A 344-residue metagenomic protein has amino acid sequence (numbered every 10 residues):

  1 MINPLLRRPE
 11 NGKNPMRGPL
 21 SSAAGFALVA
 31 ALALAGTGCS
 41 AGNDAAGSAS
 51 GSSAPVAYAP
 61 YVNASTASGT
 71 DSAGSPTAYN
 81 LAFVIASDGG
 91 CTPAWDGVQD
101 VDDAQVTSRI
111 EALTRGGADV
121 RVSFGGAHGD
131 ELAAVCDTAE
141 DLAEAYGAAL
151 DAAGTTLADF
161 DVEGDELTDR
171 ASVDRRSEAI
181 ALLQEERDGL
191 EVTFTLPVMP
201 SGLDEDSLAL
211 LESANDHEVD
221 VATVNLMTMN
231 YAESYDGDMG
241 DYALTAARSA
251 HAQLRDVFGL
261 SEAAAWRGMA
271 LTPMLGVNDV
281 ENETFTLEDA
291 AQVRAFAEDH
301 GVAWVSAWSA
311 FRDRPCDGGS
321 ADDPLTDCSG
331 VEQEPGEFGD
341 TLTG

Functional and structural regions predicted by a protein language model:
I2-R7, G12, R17-G18, A41-L226 (+5 more regions): Chitinase-like catalytic core of GlcNAc-active glycosidases
S21-A30: Sec-dependent N-terminal signal peptides
L34-G38: C-terminal motif of bacterial Sec signal peptides marking the signal peptidase cleavage site
G47-S50, E298, A303-W304, T343-G344: Feature marks hydrolase-like catalytic cores characterized by long aromatic- and Gly/Pro-rich stretches
A270-P273, W304-S309: Conserved active-site loop/cleft motifs that coordinate metal ions or position small ligands
E283-W304: Short, low-complexity, polybasic intrinsically disordered segments
H300-V302, W308, G319: C-terminal, charge/polar-rich interaction regions
